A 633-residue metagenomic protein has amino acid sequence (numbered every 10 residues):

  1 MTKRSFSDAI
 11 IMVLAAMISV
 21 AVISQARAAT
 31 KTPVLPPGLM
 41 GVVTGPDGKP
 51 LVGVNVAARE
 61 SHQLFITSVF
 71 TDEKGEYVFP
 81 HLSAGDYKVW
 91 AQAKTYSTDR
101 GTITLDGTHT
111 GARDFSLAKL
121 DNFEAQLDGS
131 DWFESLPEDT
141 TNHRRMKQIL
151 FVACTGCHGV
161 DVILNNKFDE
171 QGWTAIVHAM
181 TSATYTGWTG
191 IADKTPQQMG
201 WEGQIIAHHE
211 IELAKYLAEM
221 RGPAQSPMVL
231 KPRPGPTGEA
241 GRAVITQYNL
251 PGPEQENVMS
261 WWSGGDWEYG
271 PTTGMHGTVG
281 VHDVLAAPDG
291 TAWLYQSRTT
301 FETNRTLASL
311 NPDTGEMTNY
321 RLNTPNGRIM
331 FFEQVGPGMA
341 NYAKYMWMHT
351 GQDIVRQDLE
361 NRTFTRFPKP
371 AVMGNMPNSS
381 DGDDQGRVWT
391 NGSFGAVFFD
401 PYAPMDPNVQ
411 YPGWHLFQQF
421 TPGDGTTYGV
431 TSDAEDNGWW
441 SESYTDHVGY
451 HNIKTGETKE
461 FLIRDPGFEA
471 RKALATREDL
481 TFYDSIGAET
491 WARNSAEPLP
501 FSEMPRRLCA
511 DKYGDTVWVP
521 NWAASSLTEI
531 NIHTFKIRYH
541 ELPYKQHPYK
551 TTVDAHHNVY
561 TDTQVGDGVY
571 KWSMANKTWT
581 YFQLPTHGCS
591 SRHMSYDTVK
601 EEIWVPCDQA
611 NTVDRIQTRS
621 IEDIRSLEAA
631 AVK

Functional and structural regions predicted by a protein language model:
P36, M40-L51: Structural motif
V52, V78-D86, K94: Short Pro-Gly-centered beta-turn/loop motif in secreted/extracellular proteins
E60-E76, P80: Short, acidic Ser/Thr/Gly-rich low-complexity loop/linker segments typical of extracellular and cell-surface proteins
S61-L64, D86-T102: A short, solvent-exposed loop/turn motif at the edges and junctions of modular extracellular/periplasmic domains
L150-D161, L213: The canonical Cys-X-X-Cys-His
N257-S260, M275-D289, P325-Y342, V372-Q385 (+4 more regions): Beta-rich, blade/repeat-based domains predominating in secreted/periplasmic proteins but also intracellular
G277, A286-P288, A292-E302, N341-G351 (+8 more regions): Conserved beta-strand positions in repeat-built beta-propeller and related beta-rich domains
P585-K633: Blade-level signature of beta-propeller repeat domains, shared across WD40, Kelch, NHL, RCC1 and BNR/Asp-box propellers
